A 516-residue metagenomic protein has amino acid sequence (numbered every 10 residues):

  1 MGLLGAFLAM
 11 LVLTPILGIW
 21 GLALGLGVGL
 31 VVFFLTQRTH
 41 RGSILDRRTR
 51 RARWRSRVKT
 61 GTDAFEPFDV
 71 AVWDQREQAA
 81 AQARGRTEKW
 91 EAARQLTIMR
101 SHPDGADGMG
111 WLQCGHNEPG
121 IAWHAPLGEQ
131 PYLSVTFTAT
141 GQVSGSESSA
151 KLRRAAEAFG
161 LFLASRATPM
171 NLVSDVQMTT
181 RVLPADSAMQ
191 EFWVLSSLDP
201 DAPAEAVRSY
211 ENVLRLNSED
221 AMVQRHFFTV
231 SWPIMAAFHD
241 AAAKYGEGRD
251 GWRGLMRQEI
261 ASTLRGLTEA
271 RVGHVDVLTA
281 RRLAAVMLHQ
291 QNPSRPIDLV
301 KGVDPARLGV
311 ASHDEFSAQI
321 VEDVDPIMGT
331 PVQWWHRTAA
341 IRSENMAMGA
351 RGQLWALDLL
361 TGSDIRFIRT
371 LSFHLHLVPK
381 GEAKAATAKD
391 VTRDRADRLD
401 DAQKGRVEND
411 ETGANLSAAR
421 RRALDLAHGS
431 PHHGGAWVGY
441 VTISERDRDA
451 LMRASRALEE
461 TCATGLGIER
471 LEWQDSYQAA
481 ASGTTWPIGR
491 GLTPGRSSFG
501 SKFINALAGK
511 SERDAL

Functional and structural regions predicted by a protein language model:
M1, W20-L516: Extended, folded cores of ATP/NTP-driven motor/assembly subunits in large transport and secretion machines
G2-I16: Canonical alpha-helical transmembrane segments of integral membrane proteins
